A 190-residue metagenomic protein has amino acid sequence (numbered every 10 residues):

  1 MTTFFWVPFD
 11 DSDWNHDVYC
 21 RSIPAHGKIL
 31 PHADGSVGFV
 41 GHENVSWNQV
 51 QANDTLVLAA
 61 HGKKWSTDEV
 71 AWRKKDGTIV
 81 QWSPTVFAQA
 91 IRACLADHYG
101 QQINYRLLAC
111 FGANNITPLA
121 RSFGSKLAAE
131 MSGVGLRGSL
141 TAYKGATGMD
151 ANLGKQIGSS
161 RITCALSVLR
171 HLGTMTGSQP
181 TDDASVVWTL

Functional and structural regions predicted by a protein language model:
T2-T117, V168-P180: Catalytic-core segments of thiol-dependent peptidases
N104-L190: Active-site-proximal C-terminal subdomain of hydrolase catalytic domains
